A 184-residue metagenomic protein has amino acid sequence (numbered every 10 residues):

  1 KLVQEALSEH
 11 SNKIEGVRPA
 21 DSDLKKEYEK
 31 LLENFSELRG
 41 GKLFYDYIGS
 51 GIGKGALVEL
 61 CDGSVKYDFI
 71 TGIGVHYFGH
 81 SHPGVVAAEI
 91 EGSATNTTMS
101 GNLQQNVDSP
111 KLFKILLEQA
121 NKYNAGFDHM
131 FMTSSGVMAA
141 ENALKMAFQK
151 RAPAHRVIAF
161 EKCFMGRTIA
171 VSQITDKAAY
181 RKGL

Functional and structural regions predicted by a protein language model:
K1-D128: N-terminal glycine-rich, Lys/His-bearing helix-loop that initiates the first secondary-structure elements of many
G84, K114-L184: PLP-dependent aspartate aminotransferase-fold enzymes
